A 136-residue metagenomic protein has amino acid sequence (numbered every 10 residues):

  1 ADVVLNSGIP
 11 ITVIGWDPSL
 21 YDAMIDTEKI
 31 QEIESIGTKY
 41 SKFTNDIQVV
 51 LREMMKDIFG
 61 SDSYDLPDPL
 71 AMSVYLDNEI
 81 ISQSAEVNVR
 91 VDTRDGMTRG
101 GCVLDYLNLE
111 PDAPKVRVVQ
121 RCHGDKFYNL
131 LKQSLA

Functional and structural regions predicted by a protein language model:
A1-N6: Active-site glycine-rich loop that binds ribose-phosphate moieties when present
I11-A136: Conformational coupling and interaction surfaces
